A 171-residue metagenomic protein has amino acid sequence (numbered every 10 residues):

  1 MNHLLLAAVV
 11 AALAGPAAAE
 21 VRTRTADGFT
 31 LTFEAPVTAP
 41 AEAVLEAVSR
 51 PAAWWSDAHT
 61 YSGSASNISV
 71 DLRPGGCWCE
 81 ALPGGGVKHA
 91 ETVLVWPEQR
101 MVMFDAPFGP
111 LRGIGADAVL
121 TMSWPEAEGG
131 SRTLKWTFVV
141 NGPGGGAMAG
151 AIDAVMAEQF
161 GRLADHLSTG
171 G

Functional and structural regions predicted by a protein language model:
L4-L13: Sec-dependent N-terminal signal peptides
A17-A65: Hydrophobic ligand-binding cavity/cleft-lining segments
F33-A35, H89-V95, D117-E126: Hydrophobic/aromatic beta-strand elements that line small-molecule binding cavities or substrate pockets in beta-rich
A35-E42, V87, G146-A157: Soluble non-cytosolic domains of exported or imported proteins
V44-L45, W78, V93, F104 (+2 more regions): Hydrophobic pocket/interface hotspot
A53, D57, G63-G109, T169-G171: Glycine-rich portal/gate segments that line the openings of hydrophobic small-molecule binding cavities
G85-V87, P110-I114, G142-G146: Short, cysteine-centered beta-strand-loop-beta hairpins and adjacent loop/turn segments enriched in charged/polar
T133, V139-G171: A conserved amphipathic terminal alpha-helix motif
